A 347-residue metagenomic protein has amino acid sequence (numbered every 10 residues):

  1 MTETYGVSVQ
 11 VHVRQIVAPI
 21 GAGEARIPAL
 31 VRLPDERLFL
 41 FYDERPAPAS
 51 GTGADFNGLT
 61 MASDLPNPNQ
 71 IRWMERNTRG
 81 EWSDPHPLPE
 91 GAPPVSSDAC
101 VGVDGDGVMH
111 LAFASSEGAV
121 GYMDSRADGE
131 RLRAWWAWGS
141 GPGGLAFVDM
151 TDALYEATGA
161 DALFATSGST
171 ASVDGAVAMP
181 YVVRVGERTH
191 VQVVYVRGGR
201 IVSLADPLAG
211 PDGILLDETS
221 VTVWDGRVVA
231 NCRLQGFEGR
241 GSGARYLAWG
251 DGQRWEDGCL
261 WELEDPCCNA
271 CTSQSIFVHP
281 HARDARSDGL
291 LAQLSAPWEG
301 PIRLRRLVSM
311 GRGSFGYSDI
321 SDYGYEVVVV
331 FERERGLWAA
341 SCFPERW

Functional and structural regions predicted by a protein language model:
T2-W347: Asp-box/BNR beta-propeller blade signature and adjacent active/binding-site loops in extracellular glycan-interacting
